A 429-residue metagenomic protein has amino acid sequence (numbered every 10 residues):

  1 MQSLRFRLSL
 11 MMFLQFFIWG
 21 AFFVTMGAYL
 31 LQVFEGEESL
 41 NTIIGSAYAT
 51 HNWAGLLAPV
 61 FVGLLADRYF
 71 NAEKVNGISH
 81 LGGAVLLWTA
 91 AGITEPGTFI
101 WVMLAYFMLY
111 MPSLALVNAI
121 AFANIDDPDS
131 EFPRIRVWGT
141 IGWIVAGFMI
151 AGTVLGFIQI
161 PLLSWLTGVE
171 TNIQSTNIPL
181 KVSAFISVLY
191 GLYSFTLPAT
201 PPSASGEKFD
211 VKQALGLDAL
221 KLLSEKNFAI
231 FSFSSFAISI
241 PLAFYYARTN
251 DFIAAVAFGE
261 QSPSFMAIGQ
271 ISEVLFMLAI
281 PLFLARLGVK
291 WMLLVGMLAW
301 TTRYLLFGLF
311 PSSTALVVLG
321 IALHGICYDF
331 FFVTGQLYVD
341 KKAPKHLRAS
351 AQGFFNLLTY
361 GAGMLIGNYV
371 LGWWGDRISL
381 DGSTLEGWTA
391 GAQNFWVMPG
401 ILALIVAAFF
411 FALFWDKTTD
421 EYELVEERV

Functional and structural regions predicted by a protein language model:
M1-G55, N227-A267, F332: Helix-loop boundary and gating motifs at the non-cytosolic
M1-Q2, L197-F233: Juxtamembrane intracellular "pre-TM" segments in multi-pass secondary transporters
L10, A90-I93, I186-P198, A392-V429: Multi-pass alpha-helical transporter architecture, strongest for 12-TM Major Facilitator/SLC carriers used
F13, F17, L86, P96-L116 (+3 more regions): Hydrophobic core of transmembrane alpha-helices in multi-pass small-molecule transporters, especially MFS/SLC-type
G45-L64, A267-I280: Central cavity-lining transmembrane alpha-helices of secondary-active solute carriers, predominantly the Major
L57-T94: Conserved MFS/SLC helix-loop-helix module at the cytosolic interface between two early adjacent transmembrane helices
K74-W88, W291-L306: Structural signature of the two symmetry-related core transmembrane helices
L155-F185, W373-A403: A membrane-interface helix-boundary motif in multi-pass transporters
